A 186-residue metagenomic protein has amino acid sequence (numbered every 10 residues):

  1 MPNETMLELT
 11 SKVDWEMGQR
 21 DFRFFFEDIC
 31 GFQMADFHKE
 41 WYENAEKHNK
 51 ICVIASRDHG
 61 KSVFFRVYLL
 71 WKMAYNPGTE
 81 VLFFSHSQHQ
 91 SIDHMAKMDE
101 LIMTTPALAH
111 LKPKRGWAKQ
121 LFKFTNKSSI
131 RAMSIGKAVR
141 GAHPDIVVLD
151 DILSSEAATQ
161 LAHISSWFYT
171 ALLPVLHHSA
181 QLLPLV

Functional and structural regions predicted by a protein language model:
P2-V186: Phosphate/NTP-binding elements of NTP-utilizing enzymes
